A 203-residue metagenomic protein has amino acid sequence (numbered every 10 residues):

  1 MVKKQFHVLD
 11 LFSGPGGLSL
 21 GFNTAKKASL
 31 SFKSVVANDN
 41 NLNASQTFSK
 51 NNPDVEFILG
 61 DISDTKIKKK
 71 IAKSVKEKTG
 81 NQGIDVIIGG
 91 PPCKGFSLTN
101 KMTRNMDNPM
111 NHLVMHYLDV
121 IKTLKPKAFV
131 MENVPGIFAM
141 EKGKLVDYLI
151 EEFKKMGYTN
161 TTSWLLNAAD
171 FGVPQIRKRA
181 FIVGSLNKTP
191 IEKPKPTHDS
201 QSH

Functional and structural regions predicted by a protein language model:
M1-S34, E152-K155, R179-H203: S-adenosyl-L-methionine-dependent DNA methyltransferase catalytic core
L9-T65: SAM cofactor-binding core of SAM-dependent methyltransferases, primarily the Rossmann-like beta-alpha-beta module
V35-A37, F57, I87, T161-L165: Conserved beta-strand scaffold positions in the cores of enzyme catalytic domains, especially in NTP/NDP-utilizing
Q46, T65-K68, G95-S97, A139: Short active-site-adjacent helix-start/loop capping segments
D61-I62, I67-V75: Membrane-helix interface linkers and caps
K73-N81, K94, L98-H203: Class I S-adenosyl-L-methionine
D85-I88, V130: N-terminal Rossmann-like NAD(P) cofactor-binding module of classical short-chain dehydrogenase/reductase
P91: Glycine-rich, N-terminal phosphate-binding loop of Rossmann-like dinucleotide-binding domains
